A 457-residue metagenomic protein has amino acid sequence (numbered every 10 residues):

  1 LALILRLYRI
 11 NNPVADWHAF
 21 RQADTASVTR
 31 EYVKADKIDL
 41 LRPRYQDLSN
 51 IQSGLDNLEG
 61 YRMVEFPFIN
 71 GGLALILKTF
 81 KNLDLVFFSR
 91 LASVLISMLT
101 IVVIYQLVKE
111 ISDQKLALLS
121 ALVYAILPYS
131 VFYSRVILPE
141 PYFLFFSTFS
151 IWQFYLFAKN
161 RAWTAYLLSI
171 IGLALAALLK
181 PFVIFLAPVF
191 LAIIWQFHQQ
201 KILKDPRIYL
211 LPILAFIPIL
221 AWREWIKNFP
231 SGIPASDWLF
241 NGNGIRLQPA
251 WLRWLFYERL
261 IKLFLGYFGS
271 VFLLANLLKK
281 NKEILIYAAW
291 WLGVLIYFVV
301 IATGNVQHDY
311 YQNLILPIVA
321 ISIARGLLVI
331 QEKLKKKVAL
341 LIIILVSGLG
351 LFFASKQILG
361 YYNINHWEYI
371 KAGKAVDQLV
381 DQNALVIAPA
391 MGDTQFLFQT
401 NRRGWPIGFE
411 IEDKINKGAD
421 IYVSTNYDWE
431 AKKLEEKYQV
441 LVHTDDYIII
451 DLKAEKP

Functional and structural regions predicted by a protein language model:
L1, I171, I213-F216, K280 (+2 more regions): Signature aromatic-anchored transmembrane alpha helix within multi-pass, membrane-resident enzymes that catalyze glycan
A2, S120-A125, L173, A177 (+1 more regions): Short helix- or helix-capping micro-motifs that position conserved polar/aromatic residues at function-defining sites
P13-V28, D36-I51, Y61-L73, L83-F87 (+2 more regions): Extracytoplasmic catalytic/substrate-binding loops of multi-pass membrane glycan-assembly enzymes
T25-A35, L175-L178, I184-E283, V294-H308 (+1 more regions): Transmembrane-lumen/periplasm boundary regions of multi-pass, lipid-linked membrane glycan transferases
L75, N82-I111, F149, Q153: Transmembrane-helix motifs of polytopic, lipid-linked glycan transferases
E110-K115, S150-L168, A176, Q200: Membrane-interface transmembrane helices that cradle and orient dolichyl/undecaprenyl
F132-Y142: Short acidic/glycine- and proline-prone juxtamembrane loop motifs at membrane-interface regions of multi-pass membrane
Y362-H366, V376-N426: Short periplasmic/luminal acceptor-recognition loop of GT-C membrane glycosyltransferases, typified by
